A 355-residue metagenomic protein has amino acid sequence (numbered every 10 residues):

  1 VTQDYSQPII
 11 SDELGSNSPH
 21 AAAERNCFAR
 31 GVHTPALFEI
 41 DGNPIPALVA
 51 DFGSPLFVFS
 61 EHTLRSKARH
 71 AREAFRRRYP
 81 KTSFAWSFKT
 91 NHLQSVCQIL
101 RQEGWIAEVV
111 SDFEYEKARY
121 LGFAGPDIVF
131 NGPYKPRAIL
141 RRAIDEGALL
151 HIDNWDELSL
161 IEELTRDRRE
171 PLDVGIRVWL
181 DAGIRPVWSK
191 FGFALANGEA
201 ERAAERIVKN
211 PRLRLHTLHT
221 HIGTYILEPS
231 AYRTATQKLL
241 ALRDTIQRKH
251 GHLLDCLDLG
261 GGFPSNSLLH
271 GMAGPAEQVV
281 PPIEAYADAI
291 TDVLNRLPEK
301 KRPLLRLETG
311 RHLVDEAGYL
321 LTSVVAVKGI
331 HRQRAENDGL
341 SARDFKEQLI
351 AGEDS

Functional and structural regions predicted by a protein language model:
V1-I152, L158-P171, K209-N210, R214 (+1 more regions): A charged N-terminal "starter" segment
L14, S230-S355: C-terminal active-site-proximal or functional interface alpha/beta core segments in diverse enzymes
G53-F57, G125-P126, I144-L149, R185-A196 (+3 more regions): Glycine-rich tight-turn/loop motif centered on a GG-T
K67, A118, N131, N197-R214 (+2 more regions): Structured alpha-helical segments in the cores of large, soluble enzyme domains
H92-V96, E114-E116, P136-I139, W179-F191 (+2 more regions): Conserved radical SAM core fold
V96-C97, Y120-L121, L140-I144, I161-L164 (+4 more regions): Short acidic, glycine/serine/threonine-rich loops at helix termini
V110-F113, N131-K135, P171-A182, L213-T220 (+1 more regions): Non-cysteine beta-strand/loop elements that form the S-adenosyl-L-methionine
N154-R214: Conserved anion-binding
